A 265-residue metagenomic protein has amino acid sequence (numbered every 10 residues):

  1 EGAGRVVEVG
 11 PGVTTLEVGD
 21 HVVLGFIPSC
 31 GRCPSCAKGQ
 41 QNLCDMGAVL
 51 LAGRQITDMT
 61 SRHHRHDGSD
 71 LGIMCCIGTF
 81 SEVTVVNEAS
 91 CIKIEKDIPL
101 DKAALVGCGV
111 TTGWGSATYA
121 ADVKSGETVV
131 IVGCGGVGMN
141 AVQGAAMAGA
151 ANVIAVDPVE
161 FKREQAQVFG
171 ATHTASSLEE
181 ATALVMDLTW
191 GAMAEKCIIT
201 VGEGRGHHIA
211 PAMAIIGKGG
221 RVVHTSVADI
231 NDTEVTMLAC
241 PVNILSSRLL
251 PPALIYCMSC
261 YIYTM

Functional and structural regions predicted by a protein language model:
E1-A37, N42, L50, K93-D97: Glycine-rich beta-strand-centered segment in the early N-terminal region that forms part of a ligand/cofactor-binding
F26-A89: Cysteine-cluster motifs in flexible loop/terminal segments that predominantly coordinate metals
P34, K38, A151, P211: Terminal helix/beta-alpha structural elements that buttress the NAD(P)+-binding lobe
E82-V83, A89-C91, E95-A183: Mid-domain Rossmann-like dinucleotide-binding core that forms the NAD(H)/NADP(H) cofactor-binding site
A121-E127, A146-A148, E160-S246: Glycine-rich cofactor phosphate-binding loops and adjacent beta1-alpha1 units of small-molecule cofactor enzyme domains
H224, N243-M265: Adenosine-phosphate binding glycine-rich loop
